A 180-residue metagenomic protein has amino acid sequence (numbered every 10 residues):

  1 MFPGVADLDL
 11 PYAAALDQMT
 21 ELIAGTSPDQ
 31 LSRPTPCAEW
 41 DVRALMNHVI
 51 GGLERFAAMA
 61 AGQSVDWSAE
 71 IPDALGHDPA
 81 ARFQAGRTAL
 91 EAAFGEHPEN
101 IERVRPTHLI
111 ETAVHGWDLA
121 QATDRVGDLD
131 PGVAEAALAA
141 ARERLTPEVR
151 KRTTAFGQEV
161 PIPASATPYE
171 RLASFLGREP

Functional and structural regions predicted by a protein language model:
F2-L8, A14-Q18, G25-A38, R55-P180: Structured surface interface patches that mediate subunit assembly and partner/cofactor docking
L45: Extended, alpha-helix-rich binding/interface surfaces that flank or overlap catalytic cores and mediate recognition
V49: Short, conserved "active-site rim" segments that organize catalytic pockets and cofactor/ligand binding
G52: Short, surface-exposed acidic-centric catalytic microdomains
